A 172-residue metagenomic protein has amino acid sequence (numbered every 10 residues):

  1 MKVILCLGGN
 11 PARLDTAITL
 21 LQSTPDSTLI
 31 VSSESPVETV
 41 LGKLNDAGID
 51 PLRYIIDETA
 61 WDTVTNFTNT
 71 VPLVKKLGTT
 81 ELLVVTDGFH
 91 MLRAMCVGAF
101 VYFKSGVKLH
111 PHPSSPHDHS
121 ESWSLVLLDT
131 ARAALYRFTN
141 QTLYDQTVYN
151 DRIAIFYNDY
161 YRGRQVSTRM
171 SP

Functional and structural regions predicted by a protein language model:
M1-L127: A structural signal for short, hydrophobic/glycine-enriched beta-strand patches
V71, W123-A131, Y160-T168: Short, charged low-complexity intrinsically disordered segments located at boundaries of structured domains
S122-Q146: A transmembrane-helix-recognition feature enriched in membrane-embedded lipid enzymes and envelope glyco-/phospholipid
N140-P172: Charged phosphate-binding loop/patch that engages nucleotide di/tri-phosphates or the phosphate backbone of nucleic
